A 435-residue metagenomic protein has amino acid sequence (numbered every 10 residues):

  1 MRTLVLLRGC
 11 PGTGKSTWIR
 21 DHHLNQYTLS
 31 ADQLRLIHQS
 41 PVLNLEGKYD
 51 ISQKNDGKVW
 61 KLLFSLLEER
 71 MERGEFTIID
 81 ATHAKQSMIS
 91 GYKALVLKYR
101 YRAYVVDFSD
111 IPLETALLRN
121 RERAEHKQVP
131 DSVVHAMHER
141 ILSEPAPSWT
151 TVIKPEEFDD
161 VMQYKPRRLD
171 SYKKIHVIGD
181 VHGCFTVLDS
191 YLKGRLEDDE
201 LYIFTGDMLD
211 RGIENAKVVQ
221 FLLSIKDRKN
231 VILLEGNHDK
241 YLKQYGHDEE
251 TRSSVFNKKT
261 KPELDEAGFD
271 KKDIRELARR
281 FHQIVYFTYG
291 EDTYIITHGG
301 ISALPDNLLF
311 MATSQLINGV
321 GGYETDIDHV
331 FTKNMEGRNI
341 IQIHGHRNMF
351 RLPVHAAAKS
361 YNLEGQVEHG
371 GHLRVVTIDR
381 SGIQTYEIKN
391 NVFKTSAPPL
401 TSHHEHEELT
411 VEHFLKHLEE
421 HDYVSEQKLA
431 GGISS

Functional and structural regions predicted by a protein language model:
T3-D21: Glycine-rich phosphate-binding P-loop
L4, I111-Q163: Conserved GTP-binding G-domain of TRAFAC-class P-loop NTPases and closely related GTPase folds
S16-E75: Conserved substrate/cofactor phosphate-moiety recognition/catalytic segment in nucleotide-dependent phosphotransferases
K54-Y104: Glycine-rich phosphate-binding loop used to anchor ATP phosphates in small-molecule kinases, encompassing both
Y99-A116: Conserved phosphate-donor/acceptor-positioning beta-strand/loop module used by diverse small-molecule
E125, R211-Y294, S302-A303, N307-V330: Active-site neighborhood of divalent metal-dependent phosphoester bond hydrolases
P155-F221: N-terminal active-site segment of His-dependent metallophosphoesterases
H329-G432: Acidic, His/Gly-rich catalytic cores of divalent-metal-dependent hydrolytic chemistry
